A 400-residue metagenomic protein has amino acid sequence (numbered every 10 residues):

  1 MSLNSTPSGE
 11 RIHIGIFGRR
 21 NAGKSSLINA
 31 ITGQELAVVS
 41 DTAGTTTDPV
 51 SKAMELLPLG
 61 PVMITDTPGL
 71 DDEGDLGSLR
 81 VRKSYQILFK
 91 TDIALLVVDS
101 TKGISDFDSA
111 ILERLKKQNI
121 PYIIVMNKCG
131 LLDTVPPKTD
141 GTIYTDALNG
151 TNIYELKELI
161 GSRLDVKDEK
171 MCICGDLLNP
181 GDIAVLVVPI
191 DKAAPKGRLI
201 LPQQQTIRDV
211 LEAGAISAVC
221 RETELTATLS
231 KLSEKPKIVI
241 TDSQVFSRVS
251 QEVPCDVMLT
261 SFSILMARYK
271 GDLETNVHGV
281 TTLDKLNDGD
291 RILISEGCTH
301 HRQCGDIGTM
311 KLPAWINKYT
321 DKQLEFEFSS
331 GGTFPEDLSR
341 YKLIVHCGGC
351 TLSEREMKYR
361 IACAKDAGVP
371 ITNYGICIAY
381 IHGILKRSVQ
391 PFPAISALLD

Functional and structural regions predicted by a protein language model:
M1-S2, R11, R19-S25, K196-D400: C-terminal effector/interaction modules appended to NTPase cores
M1-S78, Q86-F89: Conserved G1/Walker A P-loop phosphate-binding module
D41, L70-L76, D99-G103, R163-D165 (+3 more regions): Short, flexible loop segments at the rims of nucleotide/cofactor-binding pockets, characterized by
T42, T46, V50, R80-K90 (+10 more regions): Helical mechanochemical/support elements of P-loop NTPase systems and associated helical scaffolds
K52-G60, D75, L79-Y144, C172-D176 (+4 more regions): Conserved C-terminal guanine-recognition region of P-loop GTPase G domains, centered on the G4
T67, V98-T101, I120-P136, I143-T151 (+8 more regions): G-domain G4 guanine-recognition motif of GTPases
Q118-D176, I183-V185, G214-T223, T260-S261 (+4 more regions): Canonical P-loop GTPase G-domain recognition
L177-Q205: Long, well-ordered amphipathic alpha-helical subdomains in the mid-to-C-terminal portions of large enzyme subunits
